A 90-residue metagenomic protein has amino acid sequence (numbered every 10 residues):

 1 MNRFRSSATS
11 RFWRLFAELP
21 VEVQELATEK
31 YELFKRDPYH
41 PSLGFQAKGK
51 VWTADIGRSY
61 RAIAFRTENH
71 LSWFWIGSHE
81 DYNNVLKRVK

Functional and structural regions predicted by a protein language model:
M1-E29: Arg/Lys-rich, positively charged N-terminal/basic patches that mediate binding to nucleic acids
M1-S7, I56-K90: Enriched for short, Lys/Arg-rich terminal
F12, V23, K30, I56 (+1 more regions): Amphipathic alpha-helical interface surfaces
W13, Y31, W52, W73-W75: Tryptophan-centered motif/residue detector
L19, K30-F34, V89: Alpha-helix boundary/capping residues
E29-I56: A short, surface-exposed loop/turn module that caps and links secondary-structure elements
